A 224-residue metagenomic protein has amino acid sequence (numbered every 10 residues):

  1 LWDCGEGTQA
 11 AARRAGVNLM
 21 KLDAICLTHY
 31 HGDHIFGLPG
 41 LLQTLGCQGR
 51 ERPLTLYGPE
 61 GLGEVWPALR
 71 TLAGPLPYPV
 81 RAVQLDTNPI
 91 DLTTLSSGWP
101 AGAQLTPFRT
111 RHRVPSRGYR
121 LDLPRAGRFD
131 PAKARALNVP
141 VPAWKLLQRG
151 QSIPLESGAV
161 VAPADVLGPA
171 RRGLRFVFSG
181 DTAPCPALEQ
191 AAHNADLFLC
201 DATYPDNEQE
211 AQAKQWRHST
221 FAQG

Functional and structural regions predicted by a protein language model:
L1-V17, K21, E51-P53, Y119-L121 (+2 more regions): Conserved beta-strand hairpin/beta-sheet module of binuclear metal-dependent hydrolase folds, prominently
G5-G7, Y30, G61, A134 (+2 more regions): Active-site metal-binding loops of divalent metal-dependent hydrolases
E6-Y57, A82-Q84, P89: Active-site metal-binding motif and surrounding structural segment of the metallo-beta-lactamase
V17-M20, Y78, A101-A103, H193: Structured loop/turn residues at beta-strand edges in well-structured enzyme cores
L54-G61, L199: Short internal beta-strands
G61-A73, V80-T94: A gly/proline- and charged-residue-enriched helix-loop-helix capping module
L85-P89, P184-G224: Binuclear metal-ion centers of metallo-dependent hydrolases, dominated by the metallo-beta-lactamase
S97-A191, L197-L199: Active-site-proximal loop/helix segment associated with metal-binding centers of metalloenzymes
